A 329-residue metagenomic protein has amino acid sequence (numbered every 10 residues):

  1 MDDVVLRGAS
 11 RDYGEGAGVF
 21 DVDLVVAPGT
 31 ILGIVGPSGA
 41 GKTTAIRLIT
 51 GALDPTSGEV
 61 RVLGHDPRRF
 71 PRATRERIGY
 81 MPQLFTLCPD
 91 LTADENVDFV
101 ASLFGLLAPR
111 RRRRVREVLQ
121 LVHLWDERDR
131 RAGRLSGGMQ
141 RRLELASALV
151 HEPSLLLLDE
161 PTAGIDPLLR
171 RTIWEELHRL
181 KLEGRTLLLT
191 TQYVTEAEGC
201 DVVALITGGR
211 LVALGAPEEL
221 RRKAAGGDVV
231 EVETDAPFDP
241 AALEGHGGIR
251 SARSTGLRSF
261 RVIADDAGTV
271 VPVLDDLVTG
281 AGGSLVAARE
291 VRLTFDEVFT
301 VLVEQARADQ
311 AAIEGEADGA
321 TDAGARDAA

Functional and structural regions predicted by a protein language model:
T50: Helix-to-loop junction immediately C-terminal to a conserved catalytic motif
G58-D66, A73-T74: Conserved ABC transporter NBD signature motif
D90, R131-G138: Conserved ABC ATPase signature
D98, S102, L107-E127: Conserved ABC ATPase "signature" region
E152: Conserved catalytic motifs of ABC-family nucleotide-binding domains
L156-D159: Catalytic Walker B motif of ABC-type/P-loop ATPase nucleotide-binding domains
E175-L189, Y193-D265: ABC transporter nucleotide-binding domain
